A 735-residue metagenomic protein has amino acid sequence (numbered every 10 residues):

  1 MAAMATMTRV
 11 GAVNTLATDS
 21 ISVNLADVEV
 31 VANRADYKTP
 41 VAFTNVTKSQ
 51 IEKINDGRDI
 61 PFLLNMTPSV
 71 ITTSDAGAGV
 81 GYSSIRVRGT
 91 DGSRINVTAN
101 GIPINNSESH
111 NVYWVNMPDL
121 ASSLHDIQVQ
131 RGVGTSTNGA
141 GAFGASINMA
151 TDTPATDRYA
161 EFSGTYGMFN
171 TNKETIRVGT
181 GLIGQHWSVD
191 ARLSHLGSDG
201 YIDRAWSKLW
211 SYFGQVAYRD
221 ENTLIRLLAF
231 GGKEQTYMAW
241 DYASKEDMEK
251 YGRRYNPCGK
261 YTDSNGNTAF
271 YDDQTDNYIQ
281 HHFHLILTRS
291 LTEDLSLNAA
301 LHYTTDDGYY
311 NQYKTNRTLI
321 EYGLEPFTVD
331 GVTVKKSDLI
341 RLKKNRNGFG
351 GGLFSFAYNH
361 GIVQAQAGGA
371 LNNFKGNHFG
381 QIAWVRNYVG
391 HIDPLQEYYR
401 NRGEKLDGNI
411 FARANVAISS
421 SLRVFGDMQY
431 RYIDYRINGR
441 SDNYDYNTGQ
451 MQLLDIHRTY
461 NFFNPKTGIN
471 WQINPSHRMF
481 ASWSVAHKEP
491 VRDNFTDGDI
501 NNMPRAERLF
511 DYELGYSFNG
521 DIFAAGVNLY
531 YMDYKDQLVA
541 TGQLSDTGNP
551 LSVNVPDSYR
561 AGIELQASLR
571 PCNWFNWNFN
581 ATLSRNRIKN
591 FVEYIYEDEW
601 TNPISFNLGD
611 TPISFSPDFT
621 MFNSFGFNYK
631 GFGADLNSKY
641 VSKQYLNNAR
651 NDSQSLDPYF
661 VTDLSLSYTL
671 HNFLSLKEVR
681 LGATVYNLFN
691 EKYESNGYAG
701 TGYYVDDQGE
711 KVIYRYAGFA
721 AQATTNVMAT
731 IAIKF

Functional and structural regions predicted by a protein language model:
M7-K53, G92, N528: Short, acidic, small-residue-rich periplasmic hinge/interaction motif at the N-terminus of Gram-negative outer-membrane
L16, I60-L63, S83-R86, T98 (+4 more regions): N-terminal periplasmic accessory domains that precede and gate Gram-negative outer-membrane beta-barrel machines
P61-P103, H125: Extracytoplasmic beta-strand/coil segments of soluble accessory domains associated with Gram-negative outer-membrane
P103-R131, A150, D247: Short acidic/polar hinge/loop motifs at secondary-structure boundaries that mediate gating or recognition
Y166-G197, I202-A239, Y278, L285-E293 (+2 more regions): Transmembrane beta-barrel wall of Gram-negative outer-membrane proteins
S290, S296-H302, N470-Q472, R478-S484 (+4 more regions): Membrane-embedded beta-barrel scaffold of Gram-negative outer-membrane proteins
S420, Y531-D533, V553-N648, A732-K734: Gram-negative outer-membrane beta-barrel transporters
W577-N580, R587, S642-L646, Y668-F735: C-terminal beta-signal and adjacent terminal beta-strands/loops of Gram-negative outer-membrane beta-barrel proteins
